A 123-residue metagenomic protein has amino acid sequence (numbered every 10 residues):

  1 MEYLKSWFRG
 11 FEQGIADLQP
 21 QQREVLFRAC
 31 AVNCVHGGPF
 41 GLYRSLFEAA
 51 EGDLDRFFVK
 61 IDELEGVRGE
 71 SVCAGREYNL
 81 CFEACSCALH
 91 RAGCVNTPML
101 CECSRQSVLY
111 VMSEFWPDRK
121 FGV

Functional and structural regions predicted by a protein language model:
M1-P98, K120-G122: N-terminal accessory segment detector
M99-D118: Active-site helix/loop of acyl-thioester processing domains in fatty-acid/polyketide metabolism, spanning hotdog-fold
